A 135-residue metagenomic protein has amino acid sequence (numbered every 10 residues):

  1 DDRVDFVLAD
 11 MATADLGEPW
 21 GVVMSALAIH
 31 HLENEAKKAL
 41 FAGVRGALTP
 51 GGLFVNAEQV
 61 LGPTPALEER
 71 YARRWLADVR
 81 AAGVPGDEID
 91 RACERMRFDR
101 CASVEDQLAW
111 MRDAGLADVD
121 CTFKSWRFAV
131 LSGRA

Functional and structural regions predicted by a protein language model:
D1-A12: Conserved SAM-binding strand-loop segment of SAM-dependent methyltransferases
A12-V23: A short acidic, Gly/Pro-enriched loop at the edge of an enzyme's catalytic core that lines a small-molecule cofactor
V23-M24, M111: Hydrophobic beta-strand segment of the Class I
M24-S25, V55: A conserved beta-strand element that flanks and buttresses the S-adenosyl-L-methionine
K38-P50: A short glycine-rich, Lys/Arg-flanked "PGG" loop and its adjoining helix->strand segment in the class I
L48-Q59: Conserved beta-strand signature within the Rossmann-like core of class I S-adenosyl-L-methionine
A57-A114: C-terminal alpha-helical "lid/dimerization" subdomain adjacent to the S-adenosyl-L-methionine
L108-A135: Core SAM-dependent methyltransferase catalytic element
